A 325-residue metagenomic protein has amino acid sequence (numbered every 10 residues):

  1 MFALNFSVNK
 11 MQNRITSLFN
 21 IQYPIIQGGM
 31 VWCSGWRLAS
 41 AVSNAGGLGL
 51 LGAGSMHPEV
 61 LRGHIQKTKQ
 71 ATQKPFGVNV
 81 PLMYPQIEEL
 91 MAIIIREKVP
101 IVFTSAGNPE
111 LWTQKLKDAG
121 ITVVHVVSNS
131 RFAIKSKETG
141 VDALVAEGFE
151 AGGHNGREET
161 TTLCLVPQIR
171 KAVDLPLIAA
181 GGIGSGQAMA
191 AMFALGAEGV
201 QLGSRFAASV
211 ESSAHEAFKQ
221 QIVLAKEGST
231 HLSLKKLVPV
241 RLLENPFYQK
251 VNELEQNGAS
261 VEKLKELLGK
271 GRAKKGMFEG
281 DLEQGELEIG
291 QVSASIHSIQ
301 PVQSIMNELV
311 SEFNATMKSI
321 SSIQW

Functional and structural regions predicted by a protein language model:
L4-A172, P176: Active-site entrance/lid segments in N-terminal catalytic domains of soluble metabolic enzymes
M30, G182-I183: Active-site metal-binding loops of divalent metal-dependent hydrolases
G156-I178, G184-W325: Conserved active-site-proximal phosphate/metal-binding subdomains
